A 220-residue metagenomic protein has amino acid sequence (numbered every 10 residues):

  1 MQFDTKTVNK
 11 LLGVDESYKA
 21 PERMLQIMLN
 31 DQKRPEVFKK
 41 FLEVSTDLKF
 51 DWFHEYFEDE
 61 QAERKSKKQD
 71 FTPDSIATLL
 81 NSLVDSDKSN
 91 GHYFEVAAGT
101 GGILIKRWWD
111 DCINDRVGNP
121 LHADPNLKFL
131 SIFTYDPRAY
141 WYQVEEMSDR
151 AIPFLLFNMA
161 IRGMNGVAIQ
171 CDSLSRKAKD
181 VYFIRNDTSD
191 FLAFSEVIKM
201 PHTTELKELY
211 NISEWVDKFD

Functional and structural regions predicted by a protein language model:
M1-D220: Class I S-adenosyl-L-methionine-dependent methyltransferase catalytic core
